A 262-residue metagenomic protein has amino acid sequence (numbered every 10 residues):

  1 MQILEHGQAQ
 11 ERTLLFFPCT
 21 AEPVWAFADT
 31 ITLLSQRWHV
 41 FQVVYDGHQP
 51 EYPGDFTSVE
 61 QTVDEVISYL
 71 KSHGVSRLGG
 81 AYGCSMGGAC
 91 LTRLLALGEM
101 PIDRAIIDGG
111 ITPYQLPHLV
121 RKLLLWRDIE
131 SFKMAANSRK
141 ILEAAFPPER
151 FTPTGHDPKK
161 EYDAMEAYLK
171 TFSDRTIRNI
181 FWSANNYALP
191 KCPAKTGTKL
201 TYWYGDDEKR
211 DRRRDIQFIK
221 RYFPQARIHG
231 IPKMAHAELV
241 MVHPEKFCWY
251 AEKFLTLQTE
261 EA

Functional and structural regions predicted by a protein language model:
L4-Y52: Conserved HGGG/HGGXW glycine-rich cap/lid loop of the alpha/beta-hydrolase fold
T20, D206-E208, K233-A235: Acidic beta-to-alpha connecting loop that harbors the catalytic carboxylate
F41-Y82, E245: Active-site loop/oxyanion-hole signature of alpha/beta-hydrolase fold enzymes
G83-L91: Gly/Ala-rich beta-loop-alpha elbow adjacent to hydrolase catalytic centers
A96, I102-K133: Flexible "cap/lid" loop of the alpha/beta hydrolase fold
L116-P117, N137-A194: Conserved alpha/beta-hydrolase catalytic His-Asp/Glu region
R175-R221, G230: Conserved serine/cysteine hydrolase catalytic core
I231-E245: Catalytic histidine-centered segment of alpha/beta-hydrolase-like enzymes
